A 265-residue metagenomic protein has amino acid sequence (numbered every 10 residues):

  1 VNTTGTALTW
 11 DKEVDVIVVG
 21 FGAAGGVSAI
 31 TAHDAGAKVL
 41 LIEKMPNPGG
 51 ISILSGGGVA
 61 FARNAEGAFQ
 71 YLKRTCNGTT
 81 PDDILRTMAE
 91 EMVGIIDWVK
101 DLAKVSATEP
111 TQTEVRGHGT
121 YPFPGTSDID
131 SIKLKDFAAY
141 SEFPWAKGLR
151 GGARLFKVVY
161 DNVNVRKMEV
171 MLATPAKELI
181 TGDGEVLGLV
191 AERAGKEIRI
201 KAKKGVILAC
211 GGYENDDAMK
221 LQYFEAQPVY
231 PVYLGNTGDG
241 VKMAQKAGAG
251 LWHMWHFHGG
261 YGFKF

Functional and structural regions predicted by a protein language model:
V1-V16, D34: Extreme N-terminal leader/targeting segments of oxidoreductases
V14-L41: N-terminal Rossmann-like FAD-binding beta1-loop-alpha1 element of flavoenzymes
H33-S55: Glycine-rich FAD pyrophosphate-binding loop
G50-L54, G119-P122, G212, D217-L221: Short, solvent-exposed loop/turn and secondary-structure capping segments
I53, T79-I84, L102-G117, G250-H253 (+1 more regions): A short alpha-helix-loop-beta-strand transition element characteristic of N-terminal alpha/beta dinucleotide-binding
A60-M88: Glycine-rich active-site loop/strand segments that organize a redox cofactor
E90-E197, D217-A218: Conserved redox-cofactor binding core of oxidoreductases
R193-E197, K201-K264: Glycine-rich loop(s) and the adjacent beta-strand/alpha-helix scaffold that form part
